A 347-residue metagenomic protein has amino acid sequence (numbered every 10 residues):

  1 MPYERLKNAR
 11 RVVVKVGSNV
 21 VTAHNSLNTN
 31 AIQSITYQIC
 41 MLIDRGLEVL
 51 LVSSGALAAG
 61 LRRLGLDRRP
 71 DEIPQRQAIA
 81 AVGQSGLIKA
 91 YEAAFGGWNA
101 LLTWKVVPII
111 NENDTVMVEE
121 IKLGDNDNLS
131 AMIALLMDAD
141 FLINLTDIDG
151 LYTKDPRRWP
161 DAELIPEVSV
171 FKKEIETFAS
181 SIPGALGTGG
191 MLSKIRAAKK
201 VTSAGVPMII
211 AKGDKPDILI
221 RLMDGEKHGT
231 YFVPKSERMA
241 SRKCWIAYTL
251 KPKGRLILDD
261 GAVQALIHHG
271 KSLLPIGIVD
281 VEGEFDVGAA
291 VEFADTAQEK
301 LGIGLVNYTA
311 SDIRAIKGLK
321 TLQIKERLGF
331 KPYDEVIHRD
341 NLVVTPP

Functional and structural regions predicted by a protein language model:
M1-R69, I73-P347: C-terminal catalytic "cap/lid" subdomain
